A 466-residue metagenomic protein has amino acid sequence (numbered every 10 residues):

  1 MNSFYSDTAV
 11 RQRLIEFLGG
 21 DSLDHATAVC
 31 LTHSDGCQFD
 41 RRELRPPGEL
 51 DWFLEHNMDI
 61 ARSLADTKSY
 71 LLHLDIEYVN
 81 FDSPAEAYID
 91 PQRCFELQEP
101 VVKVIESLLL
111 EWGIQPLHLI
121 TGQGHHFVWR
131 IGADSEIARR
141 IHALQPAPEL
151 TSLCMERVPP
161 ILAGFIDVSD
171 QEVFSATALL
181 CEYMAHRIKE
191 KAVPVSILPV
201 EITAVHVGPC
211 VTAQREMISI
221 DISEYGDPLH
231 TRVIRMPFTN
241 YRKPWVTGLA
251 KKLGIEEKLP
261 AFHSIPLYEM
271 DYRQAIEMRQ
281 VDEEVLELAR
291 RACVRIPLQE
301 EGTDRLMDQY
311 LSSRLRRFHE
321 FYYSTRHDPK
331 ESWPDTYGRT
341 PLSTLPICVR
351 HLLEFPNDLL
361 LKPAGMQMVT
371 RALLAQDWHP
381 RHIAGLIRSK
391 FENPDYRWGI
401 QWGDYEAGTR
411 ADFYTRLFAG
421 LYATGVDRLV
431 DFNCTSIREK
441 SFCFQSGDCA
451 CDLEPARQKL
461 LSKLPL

Functional and structural regions predicted by a protein language model:
M1-C94, A133-A176, H186, V193-L267 (+3 more regions): DNA replication initiation on ssDNA origins
D66-Y70, L97, V101, I120 (+2 more regions): Secondary-structure capping and boundary motifs in well-ordered enzyme cores
P91-L109: A short, contiguous, amphipathic alpha-helix enriched in charged residues
K103, S107-E111, Q115-L117, L373 (+1 more regions): An amphipathic, hydrophobic-aromatic interaction surface with interspersed Lys/Arg that forms lipid/phosphate-bearing
E106-W112, V211-S219, C348-L353: Short linear interaction motifs
Q115-T121, G226-D227: Short beta-strand
T121-W129: Short, conserved phosphate-binding/catalytic loop or strand-edge motifs used in phosphoryl-/nucleotidyl-transfer
D167-S175, T231, T247-M368, A372-L466: Basic, alpha-helical nucleic-acid-binding regions used in initiation and control of genome expression
